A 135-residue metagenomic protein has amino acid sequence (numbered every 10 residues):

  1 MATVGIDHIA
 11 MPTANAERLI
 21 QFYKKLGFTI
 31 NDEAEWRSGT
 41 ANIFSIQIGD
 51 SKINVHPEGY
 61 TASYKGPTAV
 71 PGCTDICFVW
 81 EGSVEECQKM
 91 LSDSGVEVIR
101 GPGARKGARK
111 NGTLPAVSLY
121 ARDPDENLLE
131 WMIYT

Functional and structural regions predicted by a protein language model:
M1-R18, L26, T74-I76, M132-T135: N-terminal beta-strand motif that seeds the catalytic metal site of vicinal oxygen chelate
A2, S45, V79, Q88-T135: Vicinal oxygen chelate
G5, T40-N42, G72, P115: Exposed loop/turn and edge beta-strand positions of beta-sandwich/beta-sheet ligand-binding modules
M11-E58: Core segments of cupin and vicinal oxygen chelate
R18-I20, S83-Q88: Short, conserved charged micro-motifs
D32-E33, Y60-K65, R105-G112: A short, acidic/glycine-rich surface segment
K52-I53, T61, E97, A104: Active-site/binding-pocket entry motifs
S63-G82: Helix-adjacent hinge/juxtasegments
